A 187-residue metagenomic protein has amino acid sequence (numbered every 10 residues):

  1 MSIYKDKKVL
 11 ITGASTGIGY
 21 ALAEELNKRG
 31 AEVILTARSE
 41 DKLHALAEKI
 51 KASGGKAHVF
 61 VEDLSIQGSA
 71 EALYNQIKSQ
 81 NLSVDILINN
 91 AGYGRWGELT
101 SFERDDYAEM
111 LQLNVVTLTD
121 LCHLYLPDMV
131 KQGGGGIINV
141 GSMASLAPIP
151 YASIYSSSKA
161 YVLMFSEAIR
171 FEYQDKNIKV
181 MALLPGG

Functional and structural regions predicted by a protein language model:
K8, S15-G17: Conserved glycine-rich cofactor-binding loop
R29-L46: Conserved glycine-rich Rossmann-like NAD(P)H-binding loop of the short-chain dehydrogenase/reductase
N90-R95: Conserved NAD(P)H cofactor-binding loop of Rossmann-fold oxidoreductase domains
E98-L99, E103-E109: Substrate-binding pocket helix/loop in short-chain dehydrogenase/reductase
C122, S158: Active-site helix of classical SDR
S142: Residue(s) in the substrate-gating loop at a strand-loop-helix junction that position the organic substrate next
A147, A168-K179: Active-site-adjacent segment of SDR/Rossmann-fold oxidoreductases
